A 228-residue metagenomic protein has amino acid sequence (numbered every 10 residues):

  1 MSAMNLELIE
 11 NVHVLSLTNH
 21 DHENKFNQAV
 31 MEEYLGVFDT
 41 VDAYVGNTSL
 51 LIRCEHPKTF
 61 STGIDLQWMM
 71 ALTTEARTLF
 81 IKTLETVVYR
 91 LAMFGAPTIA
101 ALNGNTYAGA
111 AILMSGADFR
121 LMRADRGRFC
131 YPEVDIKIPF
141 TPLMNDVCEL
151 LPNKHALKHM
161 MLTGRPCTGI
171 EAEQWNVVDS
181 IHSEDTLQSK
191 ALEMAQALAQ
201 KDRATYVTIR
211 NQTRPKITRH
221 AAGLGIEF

Functional and structural regions predicted by a protein language model:
M1-R53, Y89: Conserved CoA-thioester-binding segment of acyl-CoA-metabolizing enzymes
M1-V14, M160-A199, T205-F228: Amphipathic alpha-helical segments at domain termini/boundaries
I52, D65, L113-S115, A172 (+1 more regions): Hydrophobic/aromatic residues within transmembrane alpha-helices of multi-pass small-molecule transporters
C54-T86: Glycine- (often His-adjacent) and acidic-residue-rich active-site loop that binds/positions the CoA thioester
P57-S61, Y107-A108, K216: Short, active-site-adjacent cap segments at secondary-structure transitions
V87-I136: Glycine-rich beta-to-alpha active-site loop
R126-P139, N145-V147, L162-T163: Histidine/lysine/aspartate-rich catalytic loop segments that bind and position anionic ligands
M144-H155: Hydrophobic, secondary-structure "cap" segments at the distal end of domains
